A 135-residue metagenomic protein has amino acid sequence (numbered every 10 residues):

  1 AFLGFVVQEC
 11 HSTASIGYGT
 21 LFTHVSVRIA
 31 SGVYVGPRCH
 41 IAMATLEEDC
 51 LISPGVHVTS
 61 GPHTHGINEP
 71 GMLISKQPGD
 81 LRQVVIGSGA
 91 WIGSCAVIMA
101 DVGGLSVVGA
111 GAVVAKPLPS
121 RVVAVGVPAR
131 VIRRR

Functional and structural regions predicted by a protein language model:
A1-T23: Extended, small-residue-rich solenoid/repeat segments and analogous flexible loops that form exposed scaffolds
Q8-C10, L46, I86, V102 (+2 more regions): Hydrophobic beta-strand core residues of beta-sandwich domains
T20-I29, Y34-V102, V127-P128, R135: Flexible, glycine/small-residue-enriched loop-and-beta-strand segment within the central core of proteins
S94-V107, A112-K116: Beta-rich strand-turn-strand
A112, P128-R130: A short, acidic, flexible beta-alpha connecting loop/helix-capping segment that sits on the rim of active
A115, I132-R134: Short active-site-adjacent structural elements
K116-L118, V127: Hydrophobic alpha-helix-in-membranes signature
R121-V122: Extracellular disulfide-bonded cysteine-rich modules/repeats
